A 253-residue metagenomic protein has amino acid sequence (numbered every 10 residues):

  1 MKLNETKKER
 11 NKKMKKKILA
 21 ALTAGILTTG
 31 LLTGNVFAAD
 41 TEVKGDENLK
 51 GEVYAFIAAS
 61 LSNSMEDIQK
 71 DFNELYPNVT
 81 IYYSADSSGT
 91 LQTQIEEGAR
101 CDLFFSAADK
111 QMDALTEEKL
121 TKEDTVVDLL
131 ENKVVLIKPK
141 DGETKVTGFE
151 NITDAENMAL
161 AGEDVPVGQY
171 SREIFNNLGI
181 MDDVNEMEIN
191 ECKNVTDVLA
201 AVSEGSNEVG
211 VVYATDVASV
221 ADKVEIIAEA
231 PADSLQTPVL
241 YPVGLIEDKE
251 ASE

Functional and structural regions predicted by a protein language model:
M1-K13: Short, Lys/Arg-enriched N-terminal segments with co-localized hydrophobic residues within the first ~10-30 amino acids
M14-A38: Sec-dependent N-terminal signal peptides of Gram-positive bacterial secreted proteins and lipoproteins
L31-G34, A38-K70, G89, T93-E96 (+4 more regions): Exported/periplasmic ABC-transporter solute-binding proteins
V53, V79-I81, V134: Conserved beta-strand core positions
K70-Y82: Signal peptide-proximal N-terminal region of secreted/periplasmic/extracellular or secretory-lumen proteins
A85: Short loop/edge segments at beta-strand edges and connector loops that shape dinucleotide/nucleotide cofactor-binding
D102-S106: Periplasmic-binding protein-like
T125-V134: Short, glycine-/small- and polar/acidic-enriched structural segments that line small-molecule recognition paths
